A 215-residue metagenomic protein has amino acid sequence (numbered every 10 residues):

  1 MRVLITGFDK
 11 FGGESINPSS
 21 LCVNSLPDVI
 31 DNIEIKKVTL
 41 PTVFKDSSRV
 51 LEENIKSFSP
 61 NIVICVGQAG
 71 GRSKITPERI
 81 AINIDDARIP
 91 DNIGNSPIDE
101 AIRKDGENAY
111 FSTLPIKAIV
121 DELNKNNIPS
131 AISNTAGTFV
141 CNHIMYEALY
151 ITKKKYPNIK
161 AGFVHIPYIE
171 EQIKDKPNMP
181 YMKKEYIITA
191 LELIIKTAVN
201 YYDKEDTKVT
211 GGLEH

Functional and structural regions predicted by a protein language model:
M1-A136, L149-N158, M179-A190, K196-H215: N-terminal catalytic or cofactor-binding beta/alpha core of small enzyme domains
V140-Y150: Hydrophobic, aromatic-enriched interface-forming segments
A161: Glycine-rich phosphate/pyrophosphate-binding loops and their adjacent beta-strand/loop elements at enzyme active sites
H165-E171: An accessory alpha-helical subdomain
K174-P177: Short acidic, glycine/proline-rich loop/turn micro-motifs
